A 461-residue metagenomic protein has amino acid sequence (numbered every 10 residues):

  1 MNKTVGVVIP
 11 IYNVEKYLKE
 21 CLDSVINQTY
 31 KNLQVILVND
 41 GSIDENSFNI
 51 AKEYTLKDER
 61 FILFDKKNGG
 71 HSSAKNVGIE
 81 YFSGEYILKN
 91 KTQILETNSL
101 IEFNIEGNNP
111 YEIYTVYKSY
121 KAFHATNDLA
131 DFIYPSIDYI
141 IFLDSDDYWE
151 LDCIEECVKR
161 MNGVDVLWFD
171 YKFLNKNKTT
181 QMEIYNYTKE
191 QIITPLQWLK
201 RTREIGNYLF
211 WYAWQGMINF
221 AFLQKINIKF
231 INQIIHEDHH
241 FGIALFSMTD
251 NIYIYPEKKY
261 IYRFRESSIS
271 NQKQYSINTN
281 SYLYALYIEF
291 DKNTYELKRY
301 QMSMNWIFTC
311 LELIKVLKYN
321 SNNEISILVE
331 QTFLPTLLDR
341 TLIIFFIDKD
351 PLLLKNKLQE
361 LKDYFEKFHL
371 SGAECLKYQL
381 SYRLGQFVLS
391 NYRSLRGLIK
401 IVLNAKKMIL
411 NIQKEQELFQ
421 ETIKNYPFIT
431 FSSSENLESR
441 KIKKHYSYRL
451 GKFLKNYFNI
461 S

Functional and structural regions predicted by a protein language model:
M1-E289: Nucleotide-sugar donor-binding/catalytic module of glycosyltransferases that assemble extracellular/cell-envelope
Q28, Y81, R160, I226 (+6 more regions): Generic structural signal for bulky hydrophobic/aromatic residues embedded in well-ordered secondary structure
Y54, T202, V316, Y364 (+3 more regions): Residues that form generic nucleotide/phosphate-binding pockets
E59, S83-I87, S321, Y392 (+1 more regions): Secondary-structure transition/hinge residues
R263-R396, Q420, F428-I429, S433 (+1 more regions): C-terminal subregions of glycosyltransferases and related glycan-biosynthesis enzymes
L380-I409, Y446-S461: A transmembrane-helix-recognition feature enriched in membrane-embedded lipid enzymes and envelope glyco-/phospholipid
L398-S432, I460-S461: Repeat-associated, polar segments at repeat-unit boundaries in modular proteins
